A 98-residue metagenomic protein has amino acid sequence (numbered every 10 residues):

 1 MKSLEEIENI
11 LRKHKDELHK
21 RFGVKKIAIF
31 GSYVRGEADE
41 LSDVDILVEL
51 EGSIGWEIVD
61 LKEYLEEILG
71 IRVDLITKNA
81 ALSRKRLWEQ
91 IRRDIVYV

Functional and structural regions predicted by a protein language model:
M1-K26, R35-G36, E40, E51-V98: Catalytic core of pol beta-like nucleotidyltransferases
I29: Conserved histidines in hydrophobic membrane contexts and catalytic metal-binding motifs
D45-V48: Short beta-strand->loop micro-motif that forms the acidic, two-metal-ion catalytic signature in nucleotide-processing
